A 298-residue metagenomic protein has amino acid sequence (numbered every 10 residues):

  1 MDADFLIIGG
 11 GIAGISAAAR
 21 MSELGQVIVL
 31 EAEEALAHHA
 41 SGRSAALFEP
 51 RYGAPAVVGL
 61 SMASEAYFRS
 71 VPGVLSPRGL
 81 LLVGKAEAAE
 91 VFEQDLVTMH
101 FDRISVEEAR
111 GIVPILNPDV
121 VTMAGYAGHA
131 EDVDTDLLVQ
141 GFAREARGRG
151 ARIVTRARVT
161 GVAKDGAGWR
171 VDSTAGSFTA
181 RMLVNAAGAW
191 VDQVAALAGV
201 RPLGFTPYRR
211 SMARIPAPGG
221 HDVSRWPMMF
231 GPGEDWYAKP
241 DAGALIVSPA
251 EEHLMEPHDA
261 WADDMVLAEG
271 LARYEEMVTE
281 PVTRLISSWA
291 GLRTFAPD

Functional and structural regions predicted by a protein language model:
A3-I28: N-terminal Rossmann-like FAD-binding beta1-loop-alpha1 element of flavoenzymes
G10, K85, A187-G188: Glycine-rich, N-terminal phosphate-binding loop of Rossmann-like dinucleotide-binding domains
S22-S41: Glycine-rich FAD pyrophosphate-binding loop
A37, S177-R225: Central helical "cap/lid" subdomain
A45-I115, V121-M123, D235-Y237, M255: Dinucleotide-binding Rossmann-like beta1-alpha1 core, especially the glycine-rich loop that anchors the ADP
V58-M62, L82-A89, G125-R144, A260-A268: Short beta-strand to alpha-helix junction loop
Y126-R181: Helical element adjacent to the flavin cofactor pocket in flavoenzyme catalytic cores
P202, A217-D298: Active-site lid/adjacent beta-loop-alpha segment flanking the redox-cofactor pocket in flavoenzymes
